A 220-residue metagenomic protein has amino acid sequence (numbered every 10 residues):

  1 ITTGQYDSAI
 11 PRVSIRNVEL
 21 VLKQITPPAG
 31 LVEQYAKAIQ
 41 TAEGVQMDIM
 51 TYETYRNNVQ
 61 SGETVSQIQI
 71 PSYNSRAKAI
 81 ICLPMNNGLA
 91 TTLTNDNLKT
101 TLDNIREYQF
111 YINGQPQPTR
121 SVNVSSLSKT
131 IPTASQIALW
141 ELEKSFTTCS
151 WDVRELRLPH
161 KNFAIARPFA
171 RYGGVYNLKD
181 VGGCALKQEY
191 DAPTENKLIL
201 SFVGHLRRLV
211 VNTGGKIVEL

Functional and structural regions predicted by a protein language model:
I1-L220: Flexible assembly/topogenesis modules
